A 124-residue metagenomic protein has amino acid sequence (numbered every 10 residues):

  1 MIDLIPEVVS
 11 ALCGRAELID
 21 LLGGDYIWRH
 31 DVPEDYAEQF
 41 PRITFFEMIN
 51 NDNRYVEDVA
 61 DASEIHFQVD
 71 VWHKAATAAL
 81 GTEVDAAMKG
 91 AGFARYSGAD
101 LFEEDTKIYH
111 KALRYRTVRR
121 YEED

Functional and structural regions predicted by a protein language model:
M1-Y55: Small/polar-rich, solvent-exposed N-terminal microdomains that initiate assembly or binding
V8, L80-E83: Hydrophobic side chains in well-ordered alpha-helices
D52-N53, A75, E122-E123: Short, cysteine-centered beta-strand-loop-beta hairpins and adjacent loop/turn segments enriched in charged/polar
V56-A60: Short, solvent-exposed beta-strand/turn "edge" segments of beta-rich domains on protein surfaces
D61-A75, Y109-R119: Oligomerization/assembly interface segments of phage tail-like spikes and tubes
T82-D124: Acidic-leaning, charged glycine-interspersed low-complexity segments
